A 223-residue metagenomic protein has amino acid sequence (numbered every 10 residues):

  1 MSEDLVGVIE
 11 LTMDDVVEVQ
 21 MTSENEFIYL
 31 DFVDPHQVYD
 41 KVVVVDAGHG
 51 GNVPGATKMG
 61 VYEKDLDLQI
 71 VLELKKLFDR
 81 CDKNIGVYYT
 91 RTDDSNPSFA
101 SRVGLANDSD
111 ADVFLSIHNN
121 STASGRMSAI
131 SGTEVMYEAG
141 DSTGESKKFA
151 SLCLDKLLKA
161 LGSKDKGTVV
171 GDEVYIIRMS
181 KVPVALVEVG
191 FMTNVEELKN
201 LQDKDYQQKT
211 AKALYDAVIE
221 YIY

Functional and structural regions predicted by a protein language model:
M1-V43: Signal-peptide-cleaved, periplasmic/extracellular N-terminal interaction regions immediately downstream of the signal
E3, M127, M179-K181: A generic structural micro-feature
L5-G7, E63, P183, T210: Generic detector of short, well-ordered, non-transmembrane alpha-helical segments enriched in hydrophobic residues
D14-V16, L72, G140, L158 (+2 more regions): Residue-level marker of positions within ordered structural domains that often coincide with functionally constrained
Q20-T22, K166-V169: Short beta-strand
Y29-S163, V174, K199, Q208 (+1 more regions): Catalytic-core regions of hydrolytic enzymes
A123, M136, G167-Y223: Active-site-adjacent mobile loop/cap segments within catalytic or ligand-binding domains
